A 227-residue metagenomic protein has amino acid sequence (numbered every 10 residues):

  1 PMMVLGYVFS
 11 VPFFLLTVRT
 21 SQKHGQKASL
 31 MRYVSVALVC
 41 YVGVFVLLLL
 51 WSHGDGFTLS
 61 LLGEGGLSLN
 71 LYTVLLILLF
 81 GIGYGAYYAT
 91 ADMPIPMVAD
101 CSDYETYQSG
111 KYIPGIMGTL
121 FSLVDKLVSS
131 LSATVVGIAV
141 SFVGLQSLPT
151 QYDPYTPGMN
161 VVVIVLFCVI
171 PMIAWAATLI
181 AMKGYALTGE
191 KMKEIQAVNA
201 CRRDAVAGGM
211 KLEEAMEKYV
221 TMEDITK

Functional and structural regions predicted by a protein language model:
P1-T226: Membrane-embedded alpha-helical bundles of multi-pass transporters/translocases, especially carrier/permease families
